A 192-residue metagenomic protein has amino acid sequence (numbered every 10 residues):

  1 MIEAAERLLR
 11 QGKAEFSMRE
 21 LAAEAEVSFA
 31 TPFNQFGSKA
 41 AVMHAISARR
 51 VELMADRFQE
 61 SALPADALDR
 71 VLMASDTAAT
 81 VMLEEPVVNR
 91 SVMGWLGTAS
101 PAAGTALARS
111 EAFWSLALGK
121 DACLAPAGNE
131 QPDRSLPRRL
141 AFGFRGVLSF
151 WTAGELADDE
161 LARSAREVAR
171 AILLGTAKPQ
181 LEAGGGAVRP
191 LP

Functional and structural regions predicted by a protein language model:
M1-L9, R50, M54, A78 (+1 more regions): Short hydrophobic clusters on alpha-helical segments that form packing/core surfaces in small helical domains
A4, L8-A41, A45: Helix-turn-helix
L8-L9, A41-R50, V92, L96 (+2 more regions): Alpha-helical DNA-contacting segments of helix-turn-helix folds
S17, N89-G94, G104, P126-A127 (+2 more regions): Short, hydrophobic secondary-structure boundary micro-motifs
A45, Q59-V87, T98, R109: Hydrophobic alpha-helical connector segments
A55, A99-R145, R163-L173: Amphipathic alpha-helical packing segments from all-alpha helical-bundle domains
A79-A108, S115-G119, S149-F150: Amphipathic alpha-helical segments used for helix-helix packing
L116-C123, S149, A153-P192: C-terminal peripheral helix-coil segments that are non-catalytic and often amphipathic
